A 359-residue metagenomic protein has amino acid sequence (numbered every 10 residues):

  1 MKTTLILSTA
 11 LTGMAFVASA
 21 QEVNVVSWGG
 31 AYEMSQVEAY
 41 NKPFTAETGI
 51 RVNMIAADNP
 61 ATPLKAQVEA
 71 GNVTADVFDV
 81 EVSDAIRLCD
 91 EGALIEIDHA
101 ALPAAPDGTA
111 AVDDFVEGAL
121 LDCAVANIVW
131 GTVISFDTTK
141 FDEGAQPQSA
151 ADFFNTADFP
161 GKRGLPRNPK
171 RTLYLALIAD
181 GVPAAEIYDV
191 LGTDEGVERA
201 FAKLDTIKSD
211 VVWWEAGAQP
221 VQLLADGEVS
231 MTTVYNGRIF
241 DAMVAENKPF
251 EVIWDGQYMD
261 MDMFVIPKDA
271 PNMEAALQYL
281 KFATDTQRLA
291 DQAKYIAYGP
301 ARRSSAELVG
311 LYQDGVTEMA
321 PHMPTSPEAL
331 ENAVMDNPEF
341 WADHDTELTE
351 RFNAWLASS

Functional and structural regions predicted by a protein language model:
M1-A20: Gram-negative bacterial Sec-dependent N-terminal signal peptides
Q21-R87: Early extracytoplasmic/lumenal segment of secretory-pathway proteins
G30-S35, E81-Q219: Extracytoplasmic ligand-binding site segments that recognize negatively charged/polar headgroups
A85-R87, M231-P249: A ligand-binding cleft/hinge motif common to bilobed small-molecule-binding domains
S135-K140, L177-A179, M261-M273, D291-K294: A bilobed periplasmic-binding-protein/Venus flytrap-type ligand-binding module shared by bacterial periplasmic
V197-T206, V244-A270: Periplasmic-binding protein-like
P267-N332: Mature extracytoplasmic/periplasmic domains
S326-S359: Conserved C-terminal helix/tail region of periplasmic/extracytoplasmic solute-binding proteins
